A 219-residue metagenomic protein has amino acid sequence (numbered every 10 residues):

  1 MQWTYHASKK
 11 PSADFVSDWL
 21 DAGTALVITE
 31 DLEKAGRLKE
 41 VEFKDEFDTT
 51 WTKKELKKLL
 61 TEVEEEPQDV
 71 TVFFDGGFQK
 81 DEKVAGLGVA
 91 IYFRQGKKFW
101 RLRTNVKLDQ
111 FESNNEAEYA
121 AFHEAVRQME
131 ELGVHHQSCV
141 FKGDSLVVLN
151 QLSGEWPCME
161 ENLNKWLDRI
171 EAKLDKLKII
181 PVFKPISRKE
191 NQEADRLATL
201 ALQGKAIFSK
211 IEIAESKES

Functional and structural regions predicted by a protein language model:
M1-L20, D81-K83, E124-A201, F208: RNase H catalytic domain
M1-V63: N-terminal accessory interaction module
K44-D45, L60-E64, E112-N114, G154-W156: N-terminal start-of-chain detector that recognizes signal peptides and the immediate post-cleavage beginning
K53-K57, R103-L108, L146-Q151, I207: Generic detector of short, locally flexible boundary/turn motifs and exposed helical patches
E62-E116, Q128: RNase H-like nuclease fold core
E116, A120-E124: Short amphipathic alpha-helical face segments that pack within enzyme cores and frequently flank/anchor catalytic
I213-S219: Acidic, serine/proline-rich low-complexity intrinsically disordered regions
